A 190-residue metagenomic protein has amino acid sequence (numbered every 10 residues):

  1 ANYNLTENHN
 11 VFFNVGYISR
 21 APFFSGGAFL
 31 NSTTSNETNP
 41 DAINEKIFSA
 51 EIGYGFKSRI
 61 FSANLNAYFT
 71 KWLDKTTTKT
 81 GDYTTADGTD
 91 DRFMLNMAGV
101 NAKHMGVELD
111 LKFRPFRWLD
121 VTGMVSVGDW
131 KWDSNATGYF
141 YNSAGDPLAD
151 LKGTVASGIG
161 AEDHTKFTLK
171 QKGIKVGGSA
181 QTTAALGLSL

Functional and structural regions predicted by a protein language model:
A1, V11, V15, T38 (+3 more regions): Hydrophobic, lipid-facing positions within transmembrane beta-strands of outer-membrane proteins
N2, G16, I43-E45, G55 (+4 more regions): Surface-exposed loop and edge beta-strand positions of immunoglobulin-like domains
N2-N4, N10-N14, S62-N66, D110 (+3 more regions): Membrane-spanning beta-strand positions in outer-membrane beta-barrel proteins
Y3-E7, S19, K46, F56-I60 (+3 more regions): Outer-membrane beta-barrel strand-turn architecture
E7-S49, S62, F69-L95: Surface-exposed extracellular loop regions of Gram-negative outer-membrane beta-barrel proteins, predominantly
Y54-F56, L190: Conserved hydrophobic "DFG−1" position in protein kinase catalytic cores
S58, T85-D87, N142: Acidic surface patches and DE-rich sequence motifs
F69-K71, D91-L190: Gram-negative outer-membrane beta-barrel transporters
